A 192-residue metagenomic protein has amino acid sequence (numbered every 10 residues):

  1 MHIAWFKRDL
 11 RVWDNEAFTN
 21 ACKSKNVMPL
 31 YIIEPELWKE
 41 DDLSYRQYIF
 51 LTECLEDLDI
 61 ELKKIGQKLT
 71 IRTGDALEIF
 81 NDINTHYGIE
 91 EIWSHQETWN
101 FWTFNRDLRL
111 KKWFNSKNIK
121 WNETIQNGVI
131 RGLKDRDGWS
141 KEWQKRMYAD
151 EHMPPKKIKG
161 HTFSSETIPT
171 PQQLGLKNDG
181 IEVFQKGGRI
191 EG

Functional and structural regions predicted by a protein language model:
M1-K156: Trp/Phe/Arg-rich N-terminal binding region typifying the photolyase-homology
I119, G138-G192: Glycine/tryptophan-enriched, flexible segments
